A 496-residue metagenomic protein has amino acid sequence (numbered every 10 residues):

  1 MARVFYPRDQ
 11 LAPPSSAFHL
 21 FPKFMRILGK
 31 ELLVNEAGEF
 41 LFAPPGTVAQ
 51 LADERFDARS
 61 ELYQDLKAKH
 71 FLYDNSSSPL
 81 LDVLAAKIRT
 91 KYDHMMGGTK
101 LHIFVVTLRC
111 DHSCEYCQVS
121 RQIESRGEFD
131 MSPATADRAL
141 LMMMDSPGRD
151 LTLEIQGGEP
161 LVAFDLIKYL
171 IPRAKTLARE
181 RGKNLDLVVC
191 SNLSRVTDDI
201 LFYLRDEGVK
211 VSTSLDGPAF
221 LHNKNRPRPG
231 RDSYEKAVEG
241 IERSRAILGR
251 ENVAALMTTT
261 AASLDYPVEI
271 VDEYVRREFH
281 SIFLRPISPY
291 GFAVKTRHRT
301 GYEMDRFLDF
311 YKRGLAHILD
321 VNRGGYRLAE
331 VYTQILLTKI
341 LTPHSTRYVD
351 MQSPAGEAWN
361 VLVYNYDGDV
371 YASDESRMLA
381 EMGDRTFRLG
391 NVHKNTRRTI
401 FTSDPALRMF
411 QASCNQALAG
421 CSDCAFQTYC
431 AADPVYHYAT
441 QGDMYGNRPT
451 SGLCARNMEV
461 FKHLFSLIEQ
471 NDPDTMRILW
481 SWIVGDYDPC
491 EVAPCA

Functional and structural regions predicted by a protein language model:
A2-R3, R8, R226-E235, E242 (+5 more regions): Radical SAM enzyme [4Fe-4S]-AdoMet core and its adjacent flexible, acidic and glycine-rich loops/tails across
L11-L41, L62-I103: N-terminal [4Fe-4S]-dependent radical SAM core
P14-A17, A380-A496: Flexible mid-to-C-terminal extensions adjoining Fe-S/redox cofactors in radical SAM and related proteins
S76-G98, T338-P343, R388-C414: Short, charged low-complexity linear segments at domain edges
M96-G97, L101-P133: Canonical Radical SAM [4Fe-4S] cluster-binding loop centered on the CxxxCxxC motif and its immediate flanking residues
V106-S113, E159-V162, C421-D423, Q427-T428: Cysteine-centered iron-sulfur cluster-binding motifs in ferredoxin-type domains/subunits of redox enzymes
C117-I123, R250, A425-Y429: Detector for the c-type heme attachment site
A136, L140-E154, A163-P289, A293 (+1 more regions): Radical SAM/AdoMet-radical enzyme domain recognition
